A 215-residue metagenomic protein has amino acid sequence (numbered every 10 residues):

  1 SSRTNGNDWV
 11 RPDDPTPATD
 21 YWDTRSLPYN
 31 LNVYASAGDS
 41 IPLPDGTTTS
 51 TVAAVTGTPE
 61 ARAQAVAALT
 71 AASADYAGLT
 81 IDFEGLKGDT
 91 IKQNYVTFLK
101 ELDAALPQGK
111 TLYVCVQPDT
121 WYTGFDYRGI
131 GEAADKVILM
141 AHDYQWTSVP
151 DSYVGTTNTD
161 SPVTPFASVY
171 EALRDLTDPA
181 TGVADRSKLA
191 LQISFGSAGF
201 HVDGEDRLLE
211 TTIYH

Functional and structural regions predicted by a protein language model:
S1, Y34, T80-D82, I138 (+1 more regions): Conserved beta-strand positions in the central sheet of alpha/beta enzyme cores
S1-A63: Glycan-recognition patch characteristic of GH18 chitinases/ENGases and related GlcNAc/peptidoglycan-binding proteins
S1-G6, A68-I81: Catalytic domains of carbohydrate-active enzymes, especially glycoside hydrolases
D13, G88, K92-H215: Substrate-binding surface in catalytic domains of secreted glycosidases
T16-A35, L69-D75, R128-E132, T181-V183: Acidic (Asp/Glu)-rich catalytic clusters
T19, R62-L69, Y95, L99 (+1 more regions): Aromatic/hydrophobic pocket-lining residues that form the small-molecule binding cavity in soluble enzyme cores
V55-S73, T120-Y127: Short, acidic/polar
A74-L86, T97, Y113: A conserved hydrophobic secondary-structure block that centers on an alpha-helix together with its immediately flanking
